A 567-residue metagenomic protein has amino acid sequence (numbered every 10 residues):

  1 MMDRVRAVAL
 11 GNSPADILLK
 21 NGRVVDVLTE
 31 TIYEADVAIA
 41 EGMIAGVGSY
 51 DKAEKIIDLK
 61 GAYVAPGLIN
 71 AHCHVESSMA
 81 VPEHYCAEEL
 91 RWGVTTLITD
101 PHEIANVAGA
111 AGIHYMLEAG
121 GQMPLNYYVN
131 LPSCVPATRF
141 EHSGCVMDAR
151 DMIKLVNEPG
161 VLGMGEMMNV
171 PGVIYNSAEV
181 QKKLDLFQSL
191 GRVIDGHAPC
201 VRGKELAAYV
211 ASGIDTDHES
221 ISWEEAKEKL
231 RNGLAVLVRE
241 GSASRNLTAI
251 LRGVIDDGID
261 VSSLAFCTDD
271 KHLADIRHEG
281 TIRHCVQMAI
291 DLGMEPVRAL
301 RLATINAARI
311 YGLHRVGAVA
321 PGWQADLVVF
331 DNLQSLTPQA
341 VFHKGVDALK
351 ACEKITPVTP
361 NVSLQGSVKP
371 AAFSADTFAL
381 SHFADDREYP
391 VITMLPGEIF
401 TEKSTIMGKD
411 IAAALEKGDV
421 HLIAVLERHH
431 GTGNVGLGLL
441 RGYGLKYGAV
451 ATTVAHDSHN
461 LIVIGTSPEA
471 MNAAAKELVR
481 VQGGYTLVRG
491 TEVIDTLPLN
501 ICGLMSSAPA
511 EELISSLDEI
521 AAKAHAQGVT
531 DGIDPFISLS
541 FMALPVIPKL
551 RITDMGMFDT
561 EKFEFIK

Functional and structural regions predicted by a protein language model:
M1-A35, I39-A40, S49-Y50, L90-R91 (+2 more regions): Active-site microenvironment of metallo-dependent hydrolases
V5-V8, E83-I194, D256-I259, I494-P498: Divalent-metal coordination cores built from histidine and acidic residues
S13-N21, E41, Y50-T99: Replace "His-x-His-based motif
L18, G67-I69, V129, F266 (+1 more regions): Residue-level marker for buried hydrophobic side chains located in beta-strands that build the well-ordered beta-sheet
E76-S77, I104-V107, V135-H142, V170-I174 (+3 more regions): Short, small-residue-enriched loops and turns at beta-alpha junctions that line or gate enzyme active sites
P101-I104, P132-S133, N169, P199-C200 (+5 more regions): Short, ordered loop/turn segments at secondary-structure junctions
G112, V146-E166, G172-V238, R245-F266 (+3 more regions): Histidine/acidic residue-rich metal-binding segments in metalloenzymes
